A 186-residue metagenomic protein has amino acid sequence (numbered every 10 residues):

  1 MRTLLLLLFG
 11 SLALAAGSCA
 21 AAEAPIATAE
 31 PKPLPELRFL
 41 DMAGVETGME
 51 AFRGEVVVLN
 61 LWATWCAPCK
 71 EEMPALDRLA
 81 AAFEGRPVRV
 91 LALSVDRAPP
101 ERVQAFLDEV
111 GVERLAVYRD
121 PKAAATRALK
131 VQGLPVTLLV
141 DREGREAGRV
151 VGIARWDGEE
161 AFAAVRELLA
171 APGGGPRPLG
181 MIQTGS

Functional and structural regions predicted by a protein language model:
M1-L4: Positively charged n-region of N-terminal signal peptides that target proteins for export
L6-A15: Bacterial N-terminal signal peptides
C19-M49: N-terminal "domain-start" segment that seeds a small globular fold
M49-A67: Short active-site neighborhood of thiol/selenol oxidoreductases, capturing the structured segment around
V56-V57, V88, P135, R145: Alpha/beta-hydrolase fold active-site loops
K70-V110, P121-R127: Structural microenvironment flanking redox-active thiols in thiol-disulfide oxidoreductases
L107-E113, D120-R166: Thiol/disulfide oxidoreductase modules built on the thioredoxin-like
A171-S186: Non-globular targeting/processing and membrane-anchoring segments
